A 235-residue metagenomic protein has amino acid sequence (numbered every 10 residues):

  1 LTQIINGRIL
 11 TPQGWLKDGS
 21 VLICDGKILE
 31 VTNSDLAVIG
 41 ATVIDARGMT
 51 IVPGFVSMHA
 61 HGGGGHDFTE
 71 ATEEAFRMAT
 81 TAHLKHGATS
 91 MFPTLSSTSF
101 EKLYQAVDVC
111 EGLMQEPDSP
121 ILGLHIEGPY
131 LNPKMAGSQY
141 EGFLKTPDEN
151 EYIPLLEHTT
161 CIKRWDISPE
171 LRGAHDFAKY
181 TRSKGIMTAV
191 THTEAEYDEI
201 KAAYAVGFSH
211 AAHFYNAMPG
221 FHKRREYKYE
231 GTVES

Functional and structural regions predicted by a protein language model:
L1-A37: N-terminal metal-binding scaffold of metallo-dependent hydrolase/deaminase domains
T2-I9, A37-E73, R77, T81: Replace "His-x-His-based motif
G7, V21, G26, G48 (+5 more regions): Divalent metal-coordination and catalytic microenvironments
H61, R77-A106, S119-N132, T159-E170 (+2 more regions): Divalent metal-dependent hydrolysis catalytic cores, especially in the metallo-beta-lactamase
G62-E73, S138-K145, M187-T191: Active-site mouth loops of central-metabolism enzymes
T72-A75, A106-V109, D148-N150, E226-E234: Charged helix-capping and loop-helix junction motifs
N132-H158: Conserved phosphate-binding/catalytic loop of the ribokinase/pfkB sugar-kinase fold
E157-S235: Active-site core of metal-dependent hydrolases
